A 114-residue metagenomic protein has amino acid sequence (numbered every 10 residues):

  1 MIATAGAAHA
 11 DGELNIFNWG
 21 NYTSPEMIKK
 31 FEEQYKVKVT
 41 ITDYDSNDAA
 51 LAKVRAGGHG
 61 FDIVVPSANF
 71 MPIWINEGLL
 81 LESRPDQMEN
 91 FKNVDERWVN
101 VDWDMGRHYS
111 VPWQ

Functional and structural regions predicted by a protein language model:
T4-A10: Sec/Tat signal peptide C-region and signal peptidase I cleavage site
A10-I73: Early extracytoplasmic/lumenal segment of secretory-pathway proteins
H59-I63, L81-Q114: A structural signal for short loop-to-beta-strand junctions that line the ligand-binding cleft of periplasmic/secreted
N76: Phosphate-coordinating loops and pocket residues in cytosolic domains that bind phosphorylated ligands
